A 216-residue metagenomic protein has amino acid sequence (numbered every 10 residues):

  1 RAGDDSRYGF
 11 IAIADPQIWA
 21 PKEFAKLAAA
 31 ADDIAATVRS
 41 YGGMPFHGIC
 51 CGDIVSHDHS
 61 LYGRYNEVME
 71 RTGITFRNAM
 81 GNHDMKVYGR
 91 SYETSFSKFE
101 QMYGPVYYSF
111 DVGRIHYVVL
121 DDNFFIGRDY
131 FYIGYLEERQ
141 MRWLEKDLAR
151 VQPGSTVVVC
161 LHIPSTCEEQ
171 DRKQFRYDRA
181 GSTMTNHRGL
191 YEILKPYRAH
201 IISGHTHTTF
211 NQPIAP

Functional and structural regions predicted by a protein language model:
R1-G63: N-terminal active-site segment of His-dependent metallophosphoesterases
F10-A12, C50, N78-A79, V159 (+1 more regions): Residue-level marker for buried hydrophobic side chains located in beta-strands that build the well-ordered beta-sheet
D15, G52-D53, G81-N82, H162 (+1 more regions): Active-site glycine-centered loops adjacent to acidic/histidine catalytic or metal-binding residues that shape
P16-W19, N123-G127, S165-C167: A short, flexible beta-alpha/helix-coil linker loop
I18, V55-S56, D84, S165 (+1 more regions): Short active-site segment of divalent metal-dependent hydrolases/proteases that encodes the spacing between
C51, V151-Q170: Short acidic, glycine-rich surface-loop motifs adjacent to enzyme active sites
H59-T156, R176-H200, T208-P216: Extended active-site neighborhood of metal-dependent phosphoesterases/phosphodiesterases
R172-Q174: Core regions of peptidyl-prolyl cis-trans isomerase
